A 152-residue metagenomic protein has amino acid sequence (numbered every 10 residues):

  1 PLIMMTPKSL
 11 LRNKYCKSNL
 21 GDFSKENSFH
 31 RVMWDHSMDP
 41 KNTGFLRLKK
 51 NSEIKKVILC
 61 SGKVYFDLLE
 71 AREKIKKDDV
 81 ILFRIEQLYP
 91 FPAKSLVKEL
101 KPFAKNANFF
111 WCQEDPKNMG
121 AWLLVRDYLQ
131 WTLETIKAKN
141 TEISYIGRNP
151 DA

Functional and structural regions predicted by a protein language model:
P1-L2: Catalytic nucleotidyl-transfer cores of nucleotide-processing enzymes
M5: Hard-cation-handling environments
S9-A152: Thiamine diphosphate
